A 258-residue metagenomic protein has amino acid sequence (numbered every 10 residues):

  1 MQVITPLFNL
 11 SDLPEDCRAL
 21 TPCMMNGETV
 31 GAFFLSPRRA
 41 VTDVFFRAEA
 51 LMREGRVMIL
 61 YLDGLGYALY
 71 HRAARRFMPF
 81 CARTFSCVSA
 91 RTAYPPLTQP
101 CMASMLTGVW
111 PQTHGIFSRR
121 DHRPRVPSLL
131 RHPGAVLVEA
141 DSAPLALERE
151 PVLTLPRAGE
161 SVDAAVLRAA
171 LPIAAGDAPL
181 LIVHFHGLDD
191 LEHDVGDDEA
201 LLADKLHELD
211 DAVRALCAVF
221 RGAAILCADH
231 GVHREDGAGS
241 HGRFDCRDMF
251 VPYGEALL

Functional and structural regions predicted by a protein language model:
M1-L258: Feature captures the catalytic ectodomains and active-site-proximal regions of enzymes that hydrolyze or transfer
